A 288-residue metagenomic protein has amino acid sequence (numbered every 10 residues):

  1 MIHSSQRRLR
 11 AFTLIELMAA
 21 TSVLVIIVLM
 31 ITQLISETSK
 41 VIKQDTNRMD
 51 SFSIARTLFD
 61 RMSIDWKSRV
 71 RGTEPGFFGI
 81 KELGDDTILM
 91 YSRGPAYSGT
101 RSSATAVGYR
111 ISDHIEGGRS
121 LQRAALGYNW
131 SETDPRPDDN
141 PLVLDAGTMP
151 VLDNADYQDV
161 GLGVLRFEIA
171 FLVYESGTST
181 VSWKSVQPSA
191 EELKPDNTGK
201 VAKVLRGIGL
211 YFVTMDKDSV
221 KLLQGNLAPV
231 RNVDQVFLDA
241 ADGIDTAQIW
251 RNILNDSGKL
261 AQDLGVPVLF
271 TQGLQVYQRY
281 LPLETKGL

Functional and structural regions predicted by a protein language model:
M1-F12: N-terminal leader/signal peptides at the extreme start of proteins
R8, F52, R56, N154 (+2 more regions): Short, solvent-exposed loop/helix junctions and linker helices that flank or host conserved functional motifs
F12-S63, K67: Aliphatic-rich helix starts adjacent to a transmembrane/signal segment
V28-T32, D65, R71-L89: Long, hydrophobic/aromatic-enriched structural stretches that serve as scaffold segments
E37-Q44, T57-G79, P95, G117 (+3 more regions): Alpha-helix exit/C-cap motif
K43-R48, P141-L152, S185-E191: Short helix/strand-bridging catalytic loops that position acidic/His residues to coordinate divalent metals and engage
E82-E175, V204-G207: Surface-exposed loop/linker segments characteristic of extracytoplasmic
Y157-L288: Short linear sequence signals and composition-biased patches located at protein termini or domain-edge surfaces
